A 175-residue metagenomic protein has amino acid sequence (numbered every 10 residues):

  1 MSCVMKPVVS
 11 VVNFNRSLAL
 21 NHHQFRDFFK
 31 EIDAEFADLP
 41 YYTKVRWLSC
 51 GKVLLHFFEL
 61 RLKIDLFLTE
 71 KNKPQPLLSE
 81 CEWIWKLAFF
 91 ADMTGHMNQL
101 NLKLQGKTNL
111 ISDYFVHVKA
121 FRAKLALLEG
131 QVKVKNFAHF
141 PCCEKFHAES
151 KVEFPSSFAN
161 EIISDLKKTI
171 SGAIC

Functional and structural regions predicted by a protein language model:
M1-C175: Alpha-helical structural modules in large enzymes and assemblies
